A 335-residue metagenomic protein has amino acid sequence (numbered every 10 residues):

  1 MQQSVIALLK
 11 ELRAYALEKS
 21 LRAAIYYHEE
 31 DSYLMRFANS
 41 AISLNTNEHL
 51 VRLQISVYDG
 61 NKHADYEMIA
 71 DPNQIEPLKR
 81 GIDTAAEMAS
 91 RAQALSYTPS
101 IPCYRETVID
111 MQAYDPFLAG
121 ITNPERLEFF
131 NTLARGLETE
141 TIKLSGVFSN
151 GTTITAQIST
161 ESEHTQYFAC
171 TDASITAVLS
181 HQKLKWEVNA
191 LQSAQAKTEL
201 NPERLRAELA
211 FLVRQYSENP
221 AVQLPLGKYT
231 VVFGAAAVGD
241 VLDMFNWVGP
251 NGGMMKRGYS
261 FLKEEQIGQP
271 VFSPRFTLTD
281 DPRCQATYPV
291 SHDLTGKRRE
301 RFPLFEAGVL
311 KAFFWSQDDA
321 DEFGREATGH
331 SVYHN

Functional and structural regions predicted by a protein language model:
M1-D31, W247-P282, N335: Short, compositionally biased leader-like segments
A7-A14, S20-Y33, E76-F168, R204-G239: Acidic low-complexity segments
Y33-S90: N-terminal alpha-helical targeting/anchoring segments
M35-N39, T153-F168, W186-Q192, V241-W247 (+3 more regions): Short acidic, glycine/serine/threonine-rich loops at helix termini
D59, N219, Q223, E306: A cytosolic small-molecule/anion-sensing beta-strand core signal
P124-E203, G234, G252-T279: Extended amphipathic alpha-helical scaffolds
Q266-N335: Dual-mode signal for accessory low-complexity, basic/Gly-rich regions
